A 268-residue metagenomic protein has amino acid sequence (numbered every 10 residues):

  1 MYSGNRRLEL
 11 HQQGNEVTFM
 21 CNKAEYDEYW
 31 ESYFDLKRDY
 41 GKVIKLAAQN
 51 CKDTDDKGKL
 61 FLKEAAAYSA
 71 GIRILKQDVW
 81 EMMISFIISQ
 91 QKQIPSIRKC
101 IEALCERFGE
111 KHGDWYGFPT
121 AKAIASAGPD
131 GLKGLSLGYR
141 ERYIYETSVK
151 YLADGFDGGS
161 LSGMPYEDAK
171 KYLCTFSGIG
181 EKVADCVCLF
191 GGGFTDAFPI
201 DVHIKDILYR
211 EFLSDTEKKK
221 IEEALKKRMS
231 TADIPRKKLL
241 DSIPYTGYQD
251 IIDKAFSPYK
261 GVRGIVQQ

Functional and structural regions predicted by a protein language model:
M1-Q268: HhH-family (HhH-GPD) DNA N-glycosylase catalytic core used in base-excision repair
